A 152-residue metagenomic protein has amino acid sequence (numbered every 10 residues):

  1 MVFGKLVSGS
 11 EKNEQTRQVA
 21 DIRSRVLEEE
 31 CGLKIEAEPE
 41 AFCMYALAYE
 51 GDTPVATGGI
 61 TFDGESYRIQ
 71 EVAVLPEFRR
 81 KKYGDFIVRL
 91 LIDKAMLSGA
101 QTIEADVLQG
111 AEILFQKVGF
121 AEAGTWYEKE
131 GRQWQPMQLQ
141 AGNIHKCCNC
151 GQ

Functional and structural regions predicted by a protein language model:
M1-E50, N143-G151: Short amphipathic alpha-helix that is part of the acyltransferase structural core
R23, F115-Q116, F120: Conserved active-site tyrosine of GNAT-family acetyltransferases
E40-F42, E65, K129-Q133: Short acidic/glycine-enriched loop/turn segments that link adjacent beta-strands
L47, T53-T61, S66-A73: Conserved beta-strand in the GNAT
F78, K82-L90: Conserved acetyl-CoA pyrophosphate-binding loop and the N-cap/start of the following alpha-helix in GNAT-like
A95-L108: Conserved GNAT acetyl-CoA-binding A-motif
D106, A121-L139: Conserved catalytic-core motifs of GNAT/GCN5-like acyltransferases
